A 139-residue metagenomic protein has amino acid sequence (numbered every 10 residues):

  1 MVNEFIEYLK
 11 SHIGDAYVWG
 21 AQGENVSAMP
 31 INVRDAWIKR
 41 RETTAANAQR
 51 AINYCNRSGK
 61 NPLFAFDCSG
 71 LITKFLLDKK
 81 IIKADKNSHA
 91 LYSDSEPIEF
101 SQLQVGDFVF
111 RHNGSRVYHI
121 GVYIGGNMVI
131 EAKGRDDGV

Functional and structural regions predicted by a protein language model:
M1-S69, T73-K79, G114, I130-A132: N-terminal capping segments
V2-N3, S58-G59, L63-A65, T73 (+1 more regions): ...with weaker cross-activation on analogous glycine-rich loops/strands in unrelated enzymes
